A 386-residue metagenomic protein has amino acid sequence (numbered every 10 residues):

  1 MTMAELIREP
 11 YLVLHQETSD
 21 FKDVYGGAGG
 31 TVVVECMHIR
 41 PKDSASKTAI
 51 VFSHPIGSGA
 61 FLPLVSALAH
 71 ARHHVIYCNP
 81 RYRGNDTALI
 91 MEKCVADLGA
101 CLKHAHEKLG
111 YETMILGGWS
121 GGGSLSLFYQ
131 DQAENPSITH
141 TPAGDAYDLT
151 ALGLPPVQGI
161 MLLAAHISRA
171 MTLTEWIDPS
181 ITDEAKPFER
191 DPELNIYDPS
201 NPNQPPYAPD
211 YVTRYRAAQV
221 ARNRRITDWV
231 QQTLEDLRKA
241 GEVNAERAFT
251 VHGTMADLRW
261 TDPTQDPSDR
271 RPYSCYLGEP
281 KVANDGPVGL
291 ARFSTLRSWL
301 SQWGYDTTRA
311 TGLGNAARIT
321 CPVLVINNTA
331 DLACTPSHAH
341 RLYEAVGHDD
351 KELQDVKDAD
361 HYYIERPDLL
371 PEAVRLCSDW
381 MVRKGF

Functional and structural regions predicted by a protein language model:
M1-T48, R366, D379: N-terminal cap/lid segment of alpha/beta-hydrolase-fold proteins
V65-T87: Conserved alpha/beta-hydrolase
R81-I115, P367-A373: Catalytic nucleophile-loop/oxyanion-hole region of alpha/beta-hydrolase and closely related hydrolase-like folds
H104-E107, T113-A185: Primarily recognizes the serine-hydrolase "nucleophile elbow" in alpha/beta-hydrolase and SGNH/GDSL folds
L149-Y276: Alpha/beta-hydrolase-fold enzymes
M171-T172, L332-H338: Conserved alpha/beta-hydrolase "acid-adjacent" motif
I319, V325-N327, D331: Short beta-strand/loop motif that positions the catalytic acidic residue of the alpha/beta-hydrolase fold
K357-F386: Catalytic active-site module of serine/aspartate enzymes centered on a nucleophile-bearing elbow/loop
